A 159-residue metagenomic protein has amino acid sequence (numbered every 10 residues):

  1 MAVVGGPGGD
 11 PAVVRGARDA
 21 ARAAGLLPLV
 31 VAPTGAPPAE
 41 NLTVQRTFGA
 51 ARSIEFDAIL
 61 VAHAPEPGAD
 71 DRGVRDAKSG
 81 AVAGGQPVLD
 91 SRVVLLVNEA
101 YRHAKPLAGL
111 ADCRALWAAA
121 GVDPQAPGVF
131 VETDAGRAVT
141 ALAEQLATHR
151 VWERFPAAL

Functional and structural regions predicted by a protein language model:
M1-R102, A115-L159: Extended, subdomain-level signal for the structured scaffold at the beginning of enzyme domains
A104-P106: Proline-centered loop/turn at the N-terminus of a beta-strand
A108-D112: Short beta-strand elements of ligand-binding domains
